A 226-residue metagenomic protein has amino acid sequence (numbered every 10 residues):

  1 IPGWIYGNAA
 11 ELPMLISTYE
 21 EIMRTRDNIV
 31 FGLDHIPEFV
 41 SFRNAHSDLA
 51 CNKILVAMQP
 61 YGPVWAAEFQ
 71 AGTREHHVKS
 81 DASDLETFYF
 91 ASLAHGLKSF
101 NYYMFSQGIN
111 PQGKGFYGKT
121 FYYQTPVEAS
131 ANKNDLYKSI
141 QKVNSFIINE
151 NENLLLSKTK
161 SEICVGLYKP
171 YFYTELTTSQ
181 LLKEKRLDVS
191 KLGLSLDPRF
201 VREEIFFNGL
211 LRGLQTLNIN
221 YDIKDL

Functional and structural regions predicted by a protein language model:
I1, V56-E75, S80-A82, F90-L226: Carbohydrate-binding surfaces of carbohydrate-active enzymes
P2-S47, H76-S80, Y173-E175: Substrate-binding cleft/loops of secretory-pathway carbohydrate-active enzymes
A10-T18, S47-K53, A82-F90, S145-N151: Short alpha-helical segments and helix-capping/turn motifs at coil-helix boundaries
E21-L33, K53-A67: Active-site-adjacent "gating/activation" loops or surface patches in catalytic cores
I36-P60, L214-L217: Short secondary-structure boundary segments
